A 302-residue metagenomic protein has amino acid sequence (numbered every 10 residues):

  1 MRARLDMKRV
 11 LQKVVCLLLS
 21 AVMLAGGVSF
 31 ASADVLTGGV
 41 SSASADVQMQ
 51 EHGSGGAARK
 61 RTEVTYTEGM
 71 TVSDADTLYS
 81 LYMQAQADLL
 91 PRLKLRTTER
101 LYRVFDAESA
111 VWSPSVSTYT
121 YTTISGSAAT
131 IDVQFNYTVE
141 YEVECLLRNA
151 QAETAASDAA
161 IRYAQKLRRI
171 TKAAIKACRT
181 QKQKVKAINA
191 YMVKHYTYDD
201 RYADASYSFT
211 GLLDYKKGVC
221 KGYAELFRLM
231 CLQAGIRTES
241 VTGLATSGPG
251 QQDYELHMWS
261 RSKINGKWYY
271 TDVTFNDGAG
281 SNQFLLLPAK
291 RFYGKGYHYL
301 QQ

Functional and structural regions predicted by a protein language model:
R4-L18: Bacterial N-terminal signal peptides that target proteins for export
L19-M23: Hydrophobic core
L24-S32: C-terminal segment of classical bacterial N-terminal signal peptides
A31-T180, H298-Q302: N-terminal accessory/pre-domain segments preceding catalytic cores
A85, Q283-Q302: Alpha-helical and coiled-coil interaction segments, frequently adjacent to or embedded within charge-biased
S157-L212: Secondary-structure boundary elements
G211-K221: Periplasmic OmpA-like peptidoglycan-binding domain that tethers envelope proteins to the cell wall
G222-F292: Hydrophobic/aromatic-rich core segments of domains that either
